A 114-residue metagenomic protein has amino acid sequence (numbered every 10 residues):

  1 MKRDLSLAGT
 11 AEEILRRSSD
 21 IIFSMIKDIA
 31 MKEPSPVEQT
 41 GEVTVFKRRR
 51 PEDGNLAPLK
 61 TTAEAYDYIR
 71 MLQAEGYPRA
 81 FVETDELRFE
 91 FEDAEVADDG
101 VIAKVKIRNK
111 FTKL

Functional and structural regions predicted by a protein language model:
M1-T112: Active-site-proximal loop/hinge segments within enzyme catalytic domains
